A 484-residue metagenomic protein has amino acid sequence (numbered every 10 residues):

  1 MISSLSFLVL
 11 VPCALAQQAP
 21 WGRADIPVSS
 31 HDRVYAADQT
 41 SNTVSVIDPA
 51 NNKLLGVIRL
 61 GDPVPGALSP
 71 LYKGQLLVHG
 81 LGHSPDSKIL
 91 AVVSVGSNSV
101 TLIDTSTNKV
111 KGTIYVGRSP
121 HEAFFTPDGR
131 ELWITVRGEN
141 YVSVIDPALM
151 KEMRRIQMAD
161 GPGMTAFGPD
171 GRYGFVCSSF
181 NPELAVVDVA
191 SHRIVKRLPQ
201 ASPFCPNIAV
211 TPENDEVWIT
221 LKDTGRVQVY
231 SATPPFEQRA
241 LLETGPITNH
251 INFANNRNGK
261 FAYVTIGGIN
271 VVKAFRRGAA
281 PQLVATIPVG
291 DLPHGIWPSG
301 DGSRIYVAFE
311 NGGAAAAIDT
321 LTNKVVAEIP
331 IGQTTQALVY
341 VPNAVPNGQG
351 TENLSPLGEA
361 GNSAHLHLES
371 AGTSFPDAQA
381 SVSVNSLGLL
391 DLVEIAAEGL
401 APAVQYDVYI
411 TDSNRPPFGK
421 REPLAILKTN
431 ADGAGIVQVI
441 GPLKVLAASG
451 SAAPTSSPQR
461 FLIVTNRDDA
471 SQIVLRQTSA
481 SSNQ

Functional and structural regions predicted by a protein language model:
I2-A14: Bacterial N-terminal signal peptides
C13-A378, G388, P402, G419-P423 (+4 more regions): Predominantly soluble domains enriched in secretory-pathway, periplasmic, or organellar proteins
L389-I395: Structural beta-strand segments of beta-rich domains
A397-L400: Short, flexible loop/turn segments at beta-strand junctions in immunoglobulin-like and fibronectin type III
V404-I410: Short beta-strand segments enriched for Tyr within beta-sheet-rich domains, predominantly fibronectin type III
D412-S457: Extended, polar beta-sheet/loop recognition surfaces of beta-rich domains that mediate binding to diverse ligands
P454-D469: Internal, hydrophobic beta-strand segments that form the core of beta-sheet-rich folds
A470-Q484: Short beta-strand elements
